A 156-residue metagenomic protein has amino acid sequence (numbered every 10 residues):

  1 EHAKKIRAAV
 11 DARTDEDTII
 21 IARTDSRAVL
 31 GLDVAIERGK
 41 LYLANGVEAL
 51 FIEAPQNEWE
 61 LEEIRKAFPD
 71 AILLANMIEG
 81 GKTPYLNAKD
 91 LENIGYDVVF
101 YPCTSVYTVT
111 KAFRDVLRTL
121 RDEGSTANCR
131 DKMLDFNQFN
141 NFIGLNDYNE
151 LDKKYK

Functional and structural regions predicted by a protein language model:
E1-Y101, Y107-T119, K154-Y155: Alpha/beta enzyme core
V106, T110-K156: Extended, intrinsically disordered, low-complexity segments
